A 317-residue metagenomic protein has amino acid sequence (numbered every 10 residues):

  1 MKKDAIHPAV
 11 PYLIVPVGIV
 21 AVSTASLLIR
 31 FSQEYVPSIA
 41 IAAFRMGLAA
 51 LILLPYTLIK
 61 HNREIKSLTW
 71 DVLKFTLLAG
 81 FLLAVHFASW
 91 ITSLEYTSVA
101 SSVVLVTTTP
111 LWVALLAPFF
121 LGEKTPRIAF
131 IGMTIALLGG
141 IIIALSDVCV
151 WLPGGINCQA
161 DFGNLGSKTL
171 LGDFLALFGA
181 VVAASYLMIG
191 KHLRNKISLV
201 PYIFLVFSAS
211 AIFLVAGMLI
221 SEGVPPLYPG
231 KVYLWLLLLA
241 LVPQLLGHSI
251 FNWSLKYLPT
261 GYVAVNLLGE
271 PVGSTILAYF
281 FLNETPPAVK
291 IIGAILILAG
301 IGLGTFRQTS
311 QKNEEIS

Functional and structural regions predicted by a protein language model:
M1-A43, F81, V85, S89 (+2 more regions): Glycine-/small-residue-enriched transmembrane alpha-helix faces in small-molecule transporters and effluxers
K2-D4, M46, I128, L145-S146 (+3 more regions): C-terminal-most transmembrane helix of multi-pass membrane proteins
P16, D71-T76, T125-L138, I197-V206: Cytoplasmic-side transmembrane-helix entry/capping segments in multi-pass membrane proteins
P16-T24, L28, Y56, L77-Y96 (+7 more regions): Hydrophobic alpha-helical transmembrane segments of multi-pass membrane transport proteins, especially secondary
S23, G47-L51, L137, S208-I212 (+2 more regions): Small-residue-rich packing faces within the transmembrane alpha-helices of Major Facilitator Superfamily
S32, I41, R45, S93 (+9 more regions): Hydrophobic/aromatic residues within transmembrane alpha-helices of multi-pass small-molecule transporters
A40-L51, I91-K124, A129, G140 (+1 more regions): Specific alpha-helical transmembrane segments that line the substrate/conduction pathway and gating interfaces
L53, L77, L116, T125-D161 (+4 more regions): Hydrophobic transmembrane alpha-helices of multi-pass small-molecule transport proteins
